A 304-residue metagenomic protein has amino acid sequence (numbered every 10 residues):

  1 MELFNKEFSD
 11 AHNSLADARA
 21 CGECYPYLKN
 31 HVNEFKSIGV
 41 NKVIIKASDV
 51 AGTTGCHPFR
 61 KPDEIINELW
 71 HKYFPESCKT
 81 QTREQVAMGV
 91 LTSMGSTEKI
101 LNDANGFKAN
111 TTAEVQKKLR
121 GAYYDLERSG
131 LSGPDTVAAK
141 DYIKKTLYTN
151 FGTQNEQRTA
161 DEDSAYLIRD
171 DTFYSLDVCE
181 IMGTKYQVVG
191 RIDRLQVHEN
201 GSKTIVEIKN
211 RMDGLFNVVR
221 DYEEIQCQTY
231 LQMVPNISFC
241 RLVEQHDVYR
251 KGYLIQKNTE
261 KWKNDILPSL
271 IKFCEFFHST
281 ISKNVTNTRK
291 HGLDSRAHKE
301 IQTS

Functional and structural regions predicted by a protein language model:
M1-K36: Acidic, Mg2+-coordinating catalytic module of metal-dependent nucleases/exonucleases that use a two-metal-ion mechanism
S9-N13, L147-F151, N155, V218-V219: Conserved aromatic-histidine-acidic binding/catalytic patches
E34-E162, R296-S304: Charged, glycine-rich intrinsically disordered N-terminal tails and low-complexity linkers that flank
R158, Y166-K290: Nucleic-acid nuclease catalytic cores
T286-E300: Non-catalytic accessory segments flanking enzymatic or RNA/DNA-binding domains
